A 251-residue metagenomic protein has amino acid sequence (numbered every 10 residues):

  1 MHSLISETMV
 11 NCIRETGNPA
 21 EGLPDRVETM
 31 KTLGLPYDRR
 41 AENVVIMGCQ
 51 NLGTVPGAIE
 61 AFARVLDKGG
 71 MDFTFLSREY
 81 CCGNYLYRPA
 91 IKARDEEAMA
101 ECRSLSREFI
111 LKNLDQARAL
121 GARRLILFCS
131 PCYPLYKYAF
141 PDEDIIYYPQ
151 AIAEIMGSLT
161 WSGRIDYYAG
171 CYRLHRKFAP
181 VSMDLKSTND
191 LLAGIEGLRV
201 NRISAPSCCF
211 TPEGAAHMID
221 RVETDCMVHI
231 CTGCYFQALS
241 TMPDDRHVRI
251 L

Functional and structural regions predicted by a protein language model:
M1-L127, P131-Y133: Iron-sulfur-cluster electron-transfer modules
M1-S6, I152, G214-A215, L251: Ferredoxin-type iron-sulfur electron-transfer modules in oxidoreductases and energy-metabolism complexes
E42-C49, I126, G163-L174, V228: Short hydrophobic beta-strand segments
G69, L76-Y80, A153-H217: Redox- and metal-dependent alpha/beta enzyme cores, enriched for Fe-S-associated oxidoreductases and cofactor-handling
I110, F210-C226: A short, acidic, amphipathic alpha-helical segment used as a generic capping/interface helix at domain edges
R124-F128, T224-T232: Periplasmic-binding protein-like
P131-Y138, F236-A238: Phosphate- and divalent-cation-binding pockets in alpha/beta enzyme and binding domains that engage nucleotide-derived
E143-Q150, D245-L251: Short hydrophobic/aromatic-enriched beta-strand-loop microsegments
